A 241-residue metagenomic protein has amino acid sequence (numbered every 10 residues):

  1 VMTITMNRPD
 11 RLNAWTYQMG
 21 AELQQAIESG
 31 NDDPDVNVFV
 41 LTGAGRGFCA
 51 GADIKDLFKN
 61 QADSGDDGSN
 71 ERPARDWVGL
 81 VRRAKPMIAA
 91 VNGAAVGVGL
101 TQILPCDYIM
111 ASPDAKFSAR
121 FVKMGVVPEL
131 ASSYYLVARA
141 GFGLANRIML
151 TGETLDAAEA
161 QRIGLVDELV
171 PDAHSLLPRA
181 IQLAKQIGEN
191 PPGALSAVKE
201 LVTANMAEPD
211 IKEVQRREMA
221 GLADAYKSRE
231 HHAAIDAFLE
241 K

Functional and structural regions predicted by a protein language model:
V1-A44, K59-N60: Conserved CoA-thioester-binding segment of acyl-CoA-metabolizing enzymes
P9, M110-A115, V166-R216, A223 (+1 more regions): C-terminal long alpha-helix characteristic of the crotonase
A21, E28, G43-R83, A95 (+2 more regions): Glycine- (often His-adjacent) and acidic-residue-rich active-site loop that binds/positions the CoA thioester
I54, S133, F142-A145, L177 (+4 more regions): A general structural signal for well-ordered alpha-helical segments in protein cores
A74-A84, A90, V96-L150, I163 (+2 more regions): CoA-thioester-processing core
Y108, R147, T151-E153, E159 (+2 more regions): Well-ordered beta-strand positions
